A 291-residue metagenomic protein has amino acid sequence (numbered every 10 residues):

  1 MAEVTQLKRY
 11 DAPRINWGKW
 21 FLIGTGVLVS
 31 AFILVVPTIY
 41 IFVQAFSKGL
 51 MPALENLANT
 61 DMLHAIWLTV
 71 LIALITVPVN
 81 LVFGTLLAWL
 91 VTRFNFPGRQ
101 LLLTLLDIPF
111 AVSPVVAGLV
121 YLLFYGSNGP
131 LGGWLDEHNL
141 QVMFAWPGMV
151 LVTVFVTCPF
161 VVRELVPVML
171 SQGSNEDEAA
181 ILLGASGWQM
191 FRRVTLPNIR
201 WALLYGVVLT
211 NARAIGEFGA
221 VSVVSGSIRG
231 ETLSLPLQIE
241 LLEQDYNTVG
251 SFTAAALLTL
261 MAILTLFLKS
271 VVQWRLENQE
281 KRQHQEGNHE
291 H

Functional and structural regions predicted by a protein language model:
A2-Q6, F21-T25, V36, Y40 (+4 more regions): C-terminal transmembrane helix and the adjacent membrane-cytosol boundary/short C-terminal tail of inner/organellar
T5-A12, L50-E55, L63, G98-R99 (+3 more regions): Membrane-interfacial helix termini and adjacent extracytoplasmic/periplasmic loops of multi-pass transporters
K8-W20, I41-P78, R93-F96, L241-V249: Periplasmic/extracellular loop-to-transmembrane helix junction in inner-membrane transport proteins
D11-R14, A53, I75-L106, L119-L123 (+3 more regions): Transmembrane-helix boundary motif in ABC transporter permease subunits
N16, A53, L57-T60, F218-V272: Interhelical loop and adjacent transmembrane-helix boundary motif in polytopic membrane transport permeases
G24-V29, I108, F155-G173, G187-A220 (+2 more regions): Transmembrane alpha-helices
F32, W67, L71-F83, L87 (+5 more regions): Hydrophobic alpha-helical transmembrane segments of multipass integral membrane proteins, especially permease/channel
F110-G118: Transmembrane alpha-helices and adjacent helix-loop boundaries
